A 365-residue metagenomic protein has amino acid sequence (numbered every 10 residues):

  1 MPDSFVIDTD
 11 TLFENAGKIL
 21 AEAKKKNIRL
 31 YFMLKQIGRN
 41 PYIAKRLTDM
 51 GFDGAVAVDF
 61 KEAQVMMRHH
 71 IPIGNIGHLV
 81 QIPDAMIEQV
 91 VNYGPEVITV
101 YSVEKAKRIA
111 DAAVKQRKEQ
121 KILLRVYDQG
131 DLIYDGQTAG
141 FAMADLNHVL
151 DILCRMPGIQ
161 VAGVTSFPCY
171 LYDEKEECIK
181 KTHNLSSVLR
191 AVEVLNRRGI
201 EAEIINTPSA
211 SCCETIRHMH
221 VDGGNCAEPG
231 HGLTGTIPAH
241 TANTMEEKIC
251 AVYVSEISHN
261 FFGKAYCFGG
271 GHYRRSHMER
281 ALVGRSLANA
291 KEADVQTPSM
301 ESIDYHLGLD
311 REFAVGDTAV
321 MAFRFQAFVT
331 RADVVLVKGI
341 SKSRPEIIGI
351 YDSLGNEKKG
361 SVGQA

Functional and structural regions predicted by a protein language model:
M1, N15, I19-L20: Beta-strand-rich luminal/extracellular ectodomains of secretory-pathway glycoproteins, especially N-glycosylated
M1-I7: Generic N-terminal amphipathic, Lys/Arg-enriched alpha-helix
I19, I109, V188-A191: Aromatic/hydrophobic pocket-lining residues that form π-stacking "cages" and hydrophobic walls in ligand
R29-D173: Active-site-proximal beta-alpha core segment in soluble small-molecule metabolic enzymes
D128-N243: Active-site loop/helix belt of alpha/beta enzymes
S211-A290: Active-site loop ensemble at the mouth of alpha/beta enzyme cores that anchors a bound cofactor
F262-A365: C-terminal accessory subdomain/extension
